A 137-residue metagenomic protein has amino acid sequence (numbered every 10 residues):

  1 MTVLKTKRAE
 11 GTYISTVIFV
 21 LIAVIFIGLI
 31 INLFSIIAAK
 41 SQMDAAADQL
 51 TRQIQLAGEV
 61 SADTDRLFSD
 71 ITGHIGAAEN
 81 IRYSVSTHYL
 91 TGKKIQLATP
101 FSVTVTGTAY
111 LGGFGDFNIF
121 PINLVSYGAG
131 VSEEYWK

Functional and structural regions predicted by a protein language model:
T2-D65: Alpha-helical assembly-interface signal, strongest on the long, hydrophobic N-terminal helix that forms
Q49-R52, L56-K137: Short, conserved structural patches
